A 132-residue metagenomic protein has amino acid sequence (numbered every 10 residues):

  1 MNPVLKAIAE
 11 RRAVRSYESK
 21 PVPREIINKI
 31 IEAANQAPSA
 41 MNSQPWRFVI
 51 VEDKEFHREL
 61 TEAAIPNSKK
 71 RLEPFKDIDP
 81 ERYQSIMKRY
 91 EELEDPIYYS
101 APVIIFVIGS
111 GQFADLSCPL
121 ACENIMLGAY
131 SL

Functional and structural regions predicted by a protein language model:
M1-N28: Specificity-determining recognition surfaces
I27-N35: A structural motif
A34, I105-L132: Small-aliphatic-rich amphipathic alpha-helix that forms the alpha element of a beta-alpha
Q36, Y90-L93, N124: A generic local structural motif
A37-N42: Glycine-rich phosphate/pyrophosphate-binding beta-alpha loops
Q44-C118: Glycine/small-residue-rich phosphate/adenosyl-binding loop
